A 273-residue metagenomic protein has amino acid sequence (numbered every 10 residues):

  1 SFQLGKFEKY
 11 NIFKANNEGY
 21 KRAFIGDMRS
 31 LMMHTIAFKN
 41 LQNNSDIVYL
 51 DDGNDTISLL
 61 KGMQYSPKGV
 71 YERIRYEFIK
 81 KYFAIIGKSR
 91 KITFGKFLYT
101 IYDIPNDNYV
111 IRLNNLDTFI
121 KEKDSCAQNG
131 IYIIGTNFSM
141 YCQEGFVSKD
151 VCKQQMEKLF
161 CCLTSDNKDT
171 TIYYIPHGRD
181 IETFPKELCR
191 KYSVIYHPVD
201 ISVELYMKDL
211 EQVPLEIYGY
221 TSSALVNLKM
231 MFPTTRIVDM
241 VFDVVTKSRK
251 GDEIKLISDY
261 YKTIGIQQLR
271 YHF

Functional and structural regions predicted by a protein language model:
S1-F78, L225: Active-site and donor-binding regions of nucleotide-sugar-utilizing enzymes
Q3-N11, L31-A37, V147-L163, I254-K255: Well-ordered, non-membrane alpha-helical segments in soluble/globular domains
G26-R29, I47-D55, G130-C142, P176-G178 (+1 more regions): Short loop/turn segments at strand-loop or loop-helix junctions that form parts of catalytic or ligand-binding pockets
M32-H34, T56-L59, Y141-C142, D180-E187 (+1 more regions): Short, charged/polar "capping" segments at the starts of alpha-helices and the immediately preceding loops
D51-F138: A nucleotide-sugar donor-handling region in carbohydrate enzymes
G130-P176, D180: Conserved catalytic-core segment of nucleotide-activated headgroup transferases in glycan assembly
R179-V226: Donor nucleotide-activated moiety binding/catalytic core segment of transferases that use nucleotide-activated donors
A224-F273: Catalytic binding pocket for nucleotide-activated donors in carbohydrate/polymer assembly enzymes
